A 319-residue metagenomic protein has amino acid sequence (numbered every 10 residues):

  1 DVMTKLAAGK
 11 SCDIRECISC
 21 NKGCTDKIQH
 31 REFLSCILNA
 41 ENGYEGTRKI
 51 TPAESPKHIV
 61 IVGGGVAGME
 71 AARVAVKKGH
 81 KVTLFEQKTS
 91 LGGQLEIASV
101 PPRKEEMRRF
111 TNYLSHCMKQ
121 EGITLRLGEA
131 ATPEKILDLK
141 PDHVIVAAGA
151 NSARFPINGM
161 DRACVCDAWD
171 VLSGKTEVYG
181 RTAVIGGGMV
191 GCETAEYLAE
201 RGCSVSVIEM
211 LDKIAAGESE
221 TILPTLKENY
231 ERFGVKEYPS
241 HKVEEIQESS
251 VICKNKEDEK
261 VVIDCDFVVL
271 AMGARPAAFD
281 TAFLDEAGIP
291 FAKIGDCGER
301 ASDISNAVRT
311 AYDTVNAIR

Functional and structural regions predicted by a protein language model:
D1-A8, C117-G128, E134: Repeat-solenoid scaffold signature
D1-V62, V66, V74-K77, K81-V82 (+2 more regions): Flavin-dependent oxidoreductase catalytic cores
A8-C12, V100-K104, V144, R162-A163 (+2 more regions): Short, hinge-like loop/turn segments at secondary-structure boundaries
N21-A40, D212, F233, A301-A307 (+1 more regions): Flexible, Lys/Arg-rich cytosolic regulatory linkers and terminal tails that connect or flank
G23, H30, E41-E45, A150-S152 (+3 more regions): Active-site/binding-pocket entry motifs
A53-Q87, L91, L127-K140, A148-C164 (+3 more regions): Rossmann-like dinucleotide/flavin-binding elements
L84-E121, Y197-H241, G298-A301: Rossmann-like dinucleotide-binding cores of NAD(P)H-dependent redox enzymes
